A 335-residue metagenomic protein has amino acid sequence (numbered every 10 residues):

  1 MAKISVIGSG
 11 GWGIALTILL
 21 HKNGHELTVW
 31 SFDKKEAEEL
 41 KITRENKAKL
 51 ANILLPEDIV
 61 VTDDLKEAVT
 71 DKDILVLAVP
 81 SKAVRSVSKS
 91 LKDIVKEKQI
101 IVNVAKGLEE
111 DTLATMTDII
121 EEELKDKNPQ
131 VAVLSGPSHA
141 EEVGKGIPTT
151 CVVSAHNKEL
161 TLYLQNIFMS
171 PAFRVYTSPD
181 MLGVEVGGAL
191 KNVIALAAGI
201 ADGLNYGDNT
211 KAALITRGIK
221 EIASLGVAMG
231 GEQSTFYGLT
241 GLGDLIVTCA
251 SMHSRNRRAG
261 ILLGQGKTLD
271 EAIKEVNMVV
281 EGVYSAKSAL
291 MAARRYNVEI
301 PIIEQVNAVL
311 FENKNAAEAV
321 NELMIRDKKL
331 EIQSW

Functional and structural regions predicted by a protein language model:
M1-L54, V60-D63: NAD(P)+-binding Rossmann beta1-loop-alpha1 motif at the extreme N-terminus of oxidoreductases
I53-V60, K127-P129, P171-F173, V298: A short helix-to-beta-strand connector/capping loop
L55, T62-T70, I74-G146, L164: Rossmann-like NAD(P)(H) cofactor-binding subdomain of soluble oxidoreductases
T70-D71, L190, L242: Alpha-helix C-terminal capping/helix-to-coil transition sites in glycosyltransferase folds
A83, I94, I119, E123-K127 (+2 more regions): Internal alpha-helical scaffold of NAD(P)-dependent oxidoreductase catalytic cores
N103, Q130-S135, V175-P179, G238 (+1 more regions): General beta-strand structural signal in soluble alpha/beta enzymes
A198-G199, V227-Y237, L245-W335: NAD(P)-dependent Rossmann-like dehydrogenase/reductase catalytic/cofactor-binding core
